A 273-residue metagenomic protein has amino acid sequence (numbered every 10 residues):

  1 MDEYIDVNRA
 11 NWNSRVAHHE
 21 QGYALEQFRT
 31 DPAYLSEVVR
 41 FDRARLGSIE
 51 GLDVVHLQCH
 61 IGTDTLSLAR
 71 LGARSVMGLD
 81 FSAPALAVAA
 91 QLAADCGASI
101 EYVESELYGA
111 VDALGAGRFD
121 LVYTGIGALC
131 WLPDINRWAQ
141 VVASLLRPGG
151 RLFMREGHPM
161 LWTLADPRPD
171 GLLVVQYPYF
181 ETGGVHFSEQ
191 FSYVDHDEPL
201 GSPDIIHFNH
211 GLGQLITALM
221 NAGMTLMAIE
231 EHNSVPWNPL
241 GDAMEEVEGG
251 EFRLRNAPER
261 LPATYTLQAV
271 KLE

Functional and structural regions predicted by a protein language model:
M1-R29: N-terminal, positively charged/glycine-rich alpha-helical extensions of SAM-dependent methyltransferases
A24-D53: Conserved alpha-helix/loop element of class I SAM-dependent methyltransferases that forms part of the SAM/SAH-binding
L52-D112: Class I SAM-dependent methyltransferase SAM/SAH-binding core
D112-V122: A short acidic, Gly/Pro-enriched loop at the edge of an enzyme's catalytic core that lines a small-molecule cofactor
D120-N136: A short SAM/SAH-binding and catalytic strip from SAM-dependent methyltransferases
N136-R151: A short glycine-rich, Lys/Arg-flanked "PGG" loop and its adjoining helix->strand segment in the class I
R151-Y193: Conserved class I S-adenosyl-L-methionine
I205-I229: Short alpha-helix
